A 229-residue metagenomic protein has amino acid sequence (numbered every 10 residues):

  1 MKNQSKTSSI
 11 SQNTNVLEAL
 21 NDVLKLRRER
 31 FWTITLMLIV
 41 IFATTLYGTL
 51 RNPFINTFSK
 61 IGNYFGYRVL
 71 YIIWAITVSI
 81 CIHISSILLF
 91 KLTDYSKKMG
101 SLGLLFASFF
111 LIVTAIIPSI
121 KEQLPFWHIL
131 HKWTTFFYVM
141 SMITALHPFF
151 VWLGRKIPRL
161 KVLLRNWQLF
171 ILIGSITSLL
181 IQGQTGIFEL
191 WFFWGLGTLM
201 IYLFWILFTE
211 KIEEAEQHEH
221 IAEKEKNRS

Functional and structural regions predicted by a protein language model:
K2-T93: N-terminal topogenic module of multi-pass integral membrane proteins
N21-L26, I87-S101, V151-L163, K211-E216: Membrane-interface helix-boundary motifs at transmembrane edges
R30-T49, L70-C81, L102-P118, F137-A145 (+1 more regions): Alpha-helical transmembrane segments of multi-pass integral membrane proteins
T45-N52, H83-T93, I112-E122, I143-L153 (+2 more regions): Transmembrane helix-loop junctions and nearby membrane-interface residues
N63, Q123-F136, G186-L196: Non-cytosolic membrane-interface motifs at loop->transmembrane helix junctions
A107-L163: Membrane-proximal helix-loop-helix units in multi-pass membrane proteins
V151-S229: Terminal transmembrane helical module of multi-pass membrane proteins
